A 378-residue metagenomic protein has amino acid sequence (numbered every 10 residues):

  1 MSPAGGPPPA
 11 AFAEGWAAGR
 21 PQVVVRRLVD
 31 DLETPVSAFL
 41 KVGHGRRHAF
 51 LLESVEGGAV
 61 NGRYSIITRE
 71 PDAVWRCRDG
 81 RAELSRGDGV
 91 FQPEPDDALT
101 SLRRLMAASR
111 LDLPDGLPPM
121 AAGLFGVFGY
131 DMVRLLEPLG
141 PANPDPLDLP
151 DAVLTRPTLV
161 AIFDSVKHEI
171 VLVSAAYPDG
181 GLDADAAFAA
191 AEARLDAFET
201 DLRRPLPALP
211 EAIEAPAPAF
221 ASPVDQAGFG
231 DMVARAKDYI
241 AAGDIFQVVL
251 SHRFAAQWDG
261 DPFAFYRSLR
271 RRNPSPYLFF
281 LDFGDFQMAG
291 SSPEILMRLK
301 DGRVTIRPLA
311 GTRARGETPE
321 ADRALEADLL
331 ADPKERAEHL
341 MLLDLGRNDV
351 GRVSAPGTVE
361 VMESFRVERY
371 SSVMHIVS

Functional and structural regions predicted by a protein language model:
M1-S378: Extended alpha-helical targeting/anchoring segments, especially N-terminal organellar/secretory targeting helices
